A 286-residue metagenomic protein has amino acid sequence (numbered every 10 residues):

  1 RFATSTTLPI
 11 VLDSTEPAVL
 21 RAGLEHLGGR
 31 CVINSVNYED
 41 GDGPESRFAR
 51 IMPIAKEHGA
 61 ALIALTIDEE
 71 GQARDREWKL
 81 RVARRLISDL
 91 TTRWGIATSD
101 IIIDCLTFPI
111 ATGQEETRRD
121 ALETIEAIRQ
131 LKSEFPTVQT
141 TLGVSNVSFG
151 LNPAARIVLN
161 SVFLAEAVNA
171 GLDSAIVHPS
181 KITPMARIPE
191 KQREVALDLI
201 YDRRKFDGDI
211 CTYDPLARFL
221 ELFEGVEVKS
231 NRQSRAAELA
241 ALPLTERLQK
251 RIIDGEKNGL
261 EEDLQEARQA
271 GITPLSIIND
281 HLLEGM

Functional and structural regions predicted by a protein language model:
R1-P9, P17-D104, F108-T141, S145-G285: ATP-dependent carboxylate/acyl-activation modules
S14: Rossmann-like NAD(P)(H) cofactor-binding subdomain of soluble oxidoreductases
